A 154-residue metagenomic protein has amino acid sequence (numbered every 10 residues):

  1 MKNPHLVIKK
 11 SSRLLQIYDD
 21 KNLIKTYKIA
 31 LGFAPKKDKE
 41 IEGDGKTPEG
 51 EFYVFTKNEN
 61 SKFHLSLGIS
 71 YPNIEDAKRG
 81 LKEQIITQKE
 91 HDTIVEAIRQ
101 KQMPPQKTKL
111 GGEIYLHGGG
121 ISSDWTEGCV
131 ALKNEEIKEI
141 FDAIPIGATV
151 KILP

Functional and structural regions predicted by a protein language model:
M1-H5, L31-T56, N134-E135: N-terminal post-signal-peptidase region of extra-cytosolic proteins
M1-P35: A structural motif detector for short, solvent-exposed N-terminal "entry" segments of globular domains
K2, L23, P48, S61-F63 (+1 more regions): A short, polar/charged loop/turn motif at coil->beta-strand junctions and beta-hairpin connectors
H5-V7, D19, D44, K57 (+2 more regions): Generic marker of residues within folded, mature protein domains
V7, Q16, Y53, S66-G68: Short, conserved beta-strand segments within well-ordered enzyme catalytic domains that often line or immediately flank
R13, I24, P35-K37, E42 (+3 more regions): A residue-level detector for conformationally permissive "hinge/kink" positions
N58-P154: Exported/periplasmic cell-wall-interacting domains
